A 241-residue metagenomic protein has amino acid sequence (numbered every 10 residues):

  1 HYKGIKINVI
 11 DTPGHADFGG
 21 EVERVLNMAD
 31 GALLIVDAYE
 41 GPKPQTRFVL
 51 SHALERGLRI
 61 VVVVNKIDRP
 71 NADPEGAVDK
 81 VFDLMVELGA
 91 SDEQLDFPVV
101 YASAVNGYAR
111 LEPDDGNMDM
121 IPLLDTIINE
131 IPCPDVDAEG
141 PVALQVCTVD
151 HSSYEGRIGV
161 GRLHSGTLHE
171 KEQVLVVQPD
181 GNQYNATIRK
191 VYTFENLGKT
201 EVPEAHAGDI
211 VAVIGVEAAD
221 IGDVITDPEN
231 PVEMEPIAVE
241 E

Functional and structural regions predicted by a protein language model:
H1-E241: Structural and coupling elements of P-loop NTPases
